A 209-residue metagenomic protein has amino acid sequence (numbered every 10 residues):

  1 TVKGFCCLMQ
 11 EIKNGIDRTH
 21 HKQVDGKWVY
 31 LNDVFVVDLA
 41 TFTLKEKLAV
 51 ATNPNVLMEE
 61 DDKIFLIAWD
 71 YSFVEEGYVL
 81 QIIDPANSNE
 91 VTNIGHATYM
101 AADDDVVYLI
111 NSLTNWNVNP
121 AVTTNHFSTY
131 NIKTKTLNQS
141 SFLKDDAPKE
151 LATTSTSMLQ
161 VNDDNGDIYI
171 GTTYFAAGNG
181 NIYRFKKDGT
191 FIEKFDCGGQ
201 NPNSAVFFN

Functional and structural regions predicted by a protein language model:
T1-A49: Long, acidic/polar, low-complexity amphipathic helices and coiled-coil-like
T1-M9, V50-D61, N93-V106, I110 (+2 more regions): Repeated scaffold domains used in trafficking and secretory/extracellular systems, primarily beta-propellers
I12, H20-K22, D70-Y71, L113 (+1 more regions): Residue-level signature of beta-propeller blades and closely related beta-rich strand-turn architectures in secreted
I16-R18, L66-A68, Y108-N111, I170-G171: Residue position within the beta-strands of beta-propeller blades
V24-F35, F73-I82, W116-T129, A177-Y183: Structural motif
F42-A49, A86-G95, T136-L151, T190-D196: A short beta-strand motif characteristic of beta-propeller blades
K149-I192: C-terminal structured domain segments
